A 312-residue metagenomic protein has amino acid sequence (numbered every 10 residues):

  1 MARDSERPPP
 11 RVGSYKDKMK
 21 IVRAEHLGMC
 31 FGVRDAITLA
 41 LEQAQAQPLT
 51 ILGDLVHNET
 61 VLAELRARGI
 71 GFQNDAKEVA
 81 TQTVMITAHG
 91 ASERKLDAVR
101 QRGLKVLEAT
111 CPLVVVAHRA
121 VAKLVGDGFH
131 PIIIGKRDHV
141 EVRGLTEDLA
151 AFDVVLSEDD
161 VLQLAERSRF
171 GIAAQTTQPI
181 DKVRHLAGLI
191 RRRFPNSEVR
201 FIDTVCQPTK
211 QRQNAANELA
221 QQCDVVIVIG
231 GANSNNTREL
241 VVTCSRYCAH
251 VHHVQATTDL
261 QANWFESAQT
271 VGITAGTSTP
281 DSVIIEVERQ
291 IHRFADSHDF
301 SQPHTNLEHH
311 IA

Functional and structural regions predicted by a protein language model:
R3-G13: Short, low-complexity intrinsically disordered segments enriched in A/P/G/S/L with frequent Arg, especially at protein
Y15-A312: The feature marks the mature, well-folded catalytic cores of soluble enzymes
